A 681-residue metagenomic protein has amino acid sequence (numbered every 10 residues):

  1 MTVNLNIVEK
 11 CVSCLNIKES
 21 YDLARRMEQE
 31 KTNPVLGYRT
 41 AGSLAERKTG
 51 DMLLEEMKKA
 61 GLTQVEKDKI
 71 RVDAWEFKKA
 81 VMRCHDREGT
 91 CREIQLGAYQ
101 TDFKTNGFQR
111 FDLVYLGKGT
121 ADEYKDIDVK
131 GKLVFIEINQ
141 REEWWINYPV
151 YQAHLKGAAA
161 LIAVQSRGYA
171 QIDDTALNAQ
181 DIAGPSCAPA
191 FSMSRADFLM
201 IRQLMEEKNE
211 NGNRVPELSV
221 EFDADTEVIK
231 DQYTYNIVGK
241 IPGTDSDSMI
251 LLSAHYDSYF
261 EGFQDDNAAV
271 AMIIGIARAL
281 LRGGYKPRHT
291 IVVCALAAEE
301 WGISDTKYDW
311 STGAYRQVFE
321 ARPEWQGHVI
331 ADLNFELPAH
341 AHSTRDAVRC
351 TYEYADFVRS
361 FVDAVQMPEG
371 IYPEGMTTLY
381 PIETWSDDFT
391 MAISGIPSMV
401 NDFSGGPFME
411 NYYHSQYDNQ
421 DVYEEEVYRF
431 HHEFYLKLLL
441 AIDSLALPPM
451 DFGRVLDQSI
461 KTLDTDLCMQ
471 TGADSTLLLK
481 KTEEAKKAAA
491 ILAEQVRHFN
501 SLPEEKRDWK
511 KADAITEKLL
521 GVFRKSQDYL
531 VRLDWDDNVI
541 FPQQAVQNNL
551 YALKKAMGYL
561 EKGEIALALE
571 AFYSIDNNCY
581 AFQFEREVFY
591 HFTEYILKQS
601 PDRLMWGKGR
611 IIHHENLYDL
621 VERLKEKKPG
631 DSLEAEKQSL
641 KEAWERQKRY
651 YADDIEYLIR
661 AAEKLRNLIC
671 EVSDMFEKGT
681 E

Functional and structural regions predicted by a protein language model:
T2-V3, K10, I17-K18, D22-R25 (+1 more regions): Noncatalytic luminal/extracellular "stalk/propeptide" segments of secretory-pathway proteins
V3-N6, E93-D126, Q180-F263, I274-Y285: Soluble metallo-hydrolase cores and metallopeptidase-like ectodomains found primarily in the secretory/periplasmic
I7-L15, P34-L44, Y115, E137-E143 (+8 more regions): Second-shell loop/turn segments in exported
A41, I94-P189, E369, P373-T377: Extracellular/luminal Protease-associated
D128-V129, P149-A159, A176-D181, A314-E324 (+3 more regions): Mature extracellular/periplasmic domains of secretome proteins
R141-Y148, Q152, N236, S258-E353: Acidic/histidine-rich catalytic neighborhood of metal-dependent amide-processing enzymes
Q232, V329, L337-D457: Active-site-adjacent substrate-binding region of metalloamidase/peptidase-like peptide-processing proteins
E433, D443-E681: C-terminal non-catalytic alpha-helical accessory regions
